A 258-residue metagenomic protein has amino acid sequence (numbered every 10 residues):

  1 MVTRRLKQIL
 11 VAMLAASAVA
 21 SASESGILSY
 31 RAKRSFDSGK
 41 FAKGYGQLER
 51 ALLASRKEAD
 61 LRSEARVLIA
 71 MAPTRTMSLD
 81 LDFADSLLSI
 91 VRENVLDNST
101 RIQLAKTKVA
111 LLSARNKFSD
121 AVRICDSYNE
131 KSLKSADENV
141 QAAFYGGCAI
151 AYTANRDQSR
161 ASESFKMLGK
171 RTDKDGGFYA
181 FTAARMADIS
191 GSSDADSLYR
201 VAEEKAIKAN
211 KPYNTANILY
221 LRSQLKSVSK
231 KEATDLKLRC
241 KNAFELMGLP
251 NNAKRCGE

Functional and structural regions predicted by a protein language model:
A15-L68, G257-E258: N-terminal leader/linker segments that initiate helical-solenoid repeat arrays
A22, R62, S99, N139 (+4 more regions): Residue signature of alpha-solenoid helical repeat architecture, marking inter-repeat boundaries and helix-start
G26, E64-V67, Q103, Q141-F144 (+3 more regions): Residue register of alpha-helical TPR repeats
R31, E64, M71, K108 (+6 more regions): Structural register within alpha-helical repeat arrays
S35, L68, R75, L112 (+6 more regions): Residue at a conserved register position within TPR or TPR-like alpha-solenoid repeats
S38, E58, S78, R115 (+4 more regions): Structural motif corresponding to the intra-repeat A-B loop/turn of tetratricopeptide repeats
E49-A54, S89-N94, D126-L133, K166-R171 (+2 more regions): Amphipathic alpha-helical segments of tetratricopeptide repeats
